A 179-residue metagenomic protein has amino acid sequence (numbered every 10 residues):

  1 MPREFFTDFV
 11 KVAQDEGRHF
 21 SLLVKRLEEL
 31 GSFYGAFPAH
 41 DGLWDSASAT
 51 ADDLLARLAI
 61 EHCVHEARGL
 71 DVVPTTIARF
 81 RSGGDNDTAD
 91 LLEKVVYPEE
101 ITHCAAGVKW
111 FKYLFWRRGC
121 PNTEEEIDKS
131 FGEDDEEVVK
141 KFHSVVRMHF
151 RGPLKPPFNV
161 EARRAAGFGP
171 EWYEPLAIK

Functional and structural regions predicted by a protein language model:
M1-K179: Non-heme di-metal
